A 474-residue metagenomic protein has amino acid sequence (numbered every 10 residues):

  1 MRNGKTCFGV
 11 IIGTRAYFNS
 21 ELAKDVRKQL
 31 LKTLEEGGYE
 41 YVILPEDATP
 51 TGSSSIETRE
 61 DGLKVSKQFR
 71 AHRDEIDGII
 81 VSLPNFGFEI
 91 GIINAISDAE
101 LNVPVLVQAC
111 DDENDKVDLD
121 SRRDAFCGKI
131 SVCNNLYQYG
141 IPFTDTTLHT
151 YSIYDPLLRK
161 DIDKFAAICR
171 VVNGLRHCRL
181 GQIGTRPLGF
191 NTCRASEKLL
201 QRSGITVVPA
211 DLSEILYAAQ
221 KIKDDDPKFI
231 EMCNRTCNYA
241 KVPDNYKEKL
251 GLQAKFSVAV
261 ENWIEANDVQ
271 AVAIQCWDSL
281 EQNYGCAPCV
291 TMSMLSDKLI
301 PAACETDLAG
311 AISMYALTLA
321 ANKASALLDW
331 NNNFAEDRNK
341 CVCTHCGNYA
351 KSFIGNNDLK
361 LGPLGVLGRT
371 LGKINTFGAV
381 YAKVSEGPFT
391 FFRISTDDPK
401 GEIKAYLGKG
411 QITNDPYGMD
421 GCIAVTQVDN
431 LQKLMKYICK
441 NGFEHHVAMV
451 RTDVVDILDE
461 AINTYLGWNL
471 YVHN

Functional and structural regions predicted by a protein language model:
K5-G9, E113-E231, C237-A240: Cap/lid and interdomain-hinge subdomains that line or gate substrate/regulatory clefts in soluble alpha/beta enzymes
K28-Q29, R369-N474: Extended hydrophobic packing segments that form well-structured cores
L31-G52, P142-L148, T206-D211: Short beta-strand elements in bilobed, periplasmic/extracellular small-molecule ligand-binding domains
S54-D74, F88, L252-A259: Glycine-rich, highly charged phosphate/nucleotide-binding loops
E75-N85, P104-Q108, V269-Q275: Periplasmic-binding protein-like
I93-R123, I130-N135, S293-T306: Short, acidic/small-residue loops that bind anionic groups at enzyme active sites
E231-A320: Long, internal scaffold/assembly segments composed of regular secondary structure
L299-Y417: C-terminal catalytic subdomain
